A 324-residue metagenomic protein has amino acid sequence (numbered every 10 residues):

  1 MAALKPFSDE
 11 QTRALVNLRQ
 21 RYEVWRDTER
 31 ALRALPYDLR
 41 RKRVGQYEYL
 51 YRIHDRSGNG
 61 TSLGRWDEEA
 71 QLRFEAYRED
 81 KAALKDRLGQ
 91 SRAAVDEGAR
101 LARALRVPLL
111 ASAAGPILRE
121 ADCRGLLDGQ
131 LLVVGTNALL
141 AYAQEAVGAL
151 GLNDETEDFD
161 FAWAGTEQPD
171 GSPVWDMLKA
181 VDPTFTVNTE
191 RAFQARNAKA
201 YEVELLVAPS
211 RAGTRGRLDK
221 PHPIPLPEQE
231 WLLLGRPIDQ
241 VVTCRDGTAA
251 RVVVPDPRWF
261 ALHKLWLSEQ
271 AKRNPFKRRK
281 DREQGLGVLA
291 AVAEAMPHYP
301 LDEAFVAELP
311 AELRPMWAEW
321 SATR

Functional and structural regions predicted by a protein language model:
M1-E48, D55-R324: Compositionally biased terminal segments of proteins
